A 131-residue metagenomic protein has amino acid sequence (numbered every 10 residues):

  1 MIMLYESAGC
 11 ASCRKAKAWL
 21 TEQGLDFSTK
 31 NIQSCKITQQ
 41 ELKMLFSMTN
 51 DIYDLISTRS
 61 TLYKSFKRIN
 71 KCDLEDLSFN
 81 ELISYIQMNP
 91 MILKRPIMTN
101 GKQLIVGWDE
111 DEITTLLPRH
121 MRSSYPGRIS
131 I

Functional and structural regions predicted by a protein language model:
M1-Q23, S28-I32: Local sequence-structure signature of Cys/Sec-based thiol-disulfide redox active-site neighborhoods
S34-I131: Thiol/selenol-based redox catalytic cores and closely related redox-interacting motifs
